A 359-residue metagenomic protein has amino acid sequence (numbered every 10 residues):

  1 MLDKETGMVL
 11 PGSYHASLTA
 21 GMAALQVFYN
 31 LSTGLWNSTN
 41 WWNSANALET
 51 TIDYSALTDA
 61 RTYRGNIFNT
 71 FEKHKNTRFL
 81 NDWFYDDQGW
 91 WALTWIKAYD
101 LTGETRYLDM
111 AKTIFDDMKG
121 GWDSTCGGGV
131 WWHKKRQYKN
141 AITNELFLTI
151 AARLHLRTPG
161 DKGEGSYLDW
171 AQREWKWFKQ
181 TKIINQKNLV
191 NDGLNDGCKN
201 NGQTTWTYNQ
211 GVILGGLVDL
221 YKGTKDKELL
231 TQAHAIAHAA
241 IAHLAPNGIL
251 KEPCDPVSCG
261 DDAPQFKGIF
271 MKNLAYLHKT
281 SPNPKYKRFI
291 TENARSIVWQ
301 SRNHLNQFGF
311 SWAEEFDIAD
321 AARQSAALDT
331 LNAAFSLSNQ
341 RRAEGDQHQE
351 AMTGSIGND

Functional and structural regions predicted by a protein language model:
L2-W90, A98-L101, Y107, K139 (+2 more regions): CBM-like carbohydrate-recognition segments
Y29, T58, F71, K75 (+9 more regions): Sec/Tat-exported extracytoplasmic proteins
E49, L93, T113, T149 (+4 more regions): Residue-level signature of alpha-solenoid helical repeat scaffolds
N69-R157: Extended ligand-binding groove/face enriched in aromatic
G129-K135, N191-K199, L250-V257, S311-E314: Short linear capping/connector segments at secondary-structure termini
N144-H155, E164-L220: Active-site cradle of extracellular carbohydrate-active enzymes
N201-G216, L220-I236, A240, I249: Flexible, glycine-rich surface segments
